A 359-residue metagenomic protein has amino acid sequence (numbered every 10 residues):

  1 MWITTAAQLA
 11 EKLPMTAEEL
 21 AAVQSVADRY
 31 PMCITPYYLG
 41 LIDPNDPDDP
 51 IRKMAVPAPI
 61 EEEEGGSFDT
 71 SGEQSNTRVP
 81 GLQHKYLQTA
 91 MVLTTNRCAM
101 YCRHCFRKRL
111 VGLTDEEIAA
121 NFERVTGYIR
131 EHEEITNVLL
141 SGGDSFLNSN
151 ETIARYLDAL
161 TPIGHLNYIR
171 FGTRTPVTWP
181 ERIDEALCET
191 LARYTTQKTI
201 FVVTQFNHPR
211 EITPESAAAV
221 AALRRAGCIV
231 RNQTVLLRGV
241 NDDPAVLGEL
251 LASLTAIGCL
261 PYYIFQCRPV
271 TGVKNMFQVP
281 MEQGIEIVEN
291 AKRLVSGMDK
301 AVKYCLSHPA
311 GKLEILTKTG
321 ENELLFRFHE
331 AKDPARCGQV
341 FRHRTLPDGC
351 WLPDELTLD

Functional and structural regions predicted by a protein language model:
M1-I34, L325-D359: Radical SAM enzyme core and accessory elements
M1-K85: Flexible, acidic/Gly-rich N-terminal and inter-domain linker regions that tether and position cofactor-handling modules
Y38, C98, C102, Y262: Conserved, mostly hydrophobic/aromatic
H84-A119, F171: Canonical Radical SAM [4Fe-4S] cluster-binding loop centered on the CxxxCxxC motif and its immediate flanking residues
H104, R130-E133, S216-D242, N322 (+1 more regions): Mobile, glycine- and charge-enriched loop segments and immediately flanking short secondary-structure elements within
E123-N137, F146-V295: Conserved AdoMet/S-adenosylmethionine-binding subsite of the radical SAM
E151-T152, L157-T161, L313-R336, F341-R342: Short flanking/linker segments adjacent to small metal-binding domains or redox-active Cys/His motifs
G284-L324: A C-terminal junction/extension of Radical SAM enzymes
